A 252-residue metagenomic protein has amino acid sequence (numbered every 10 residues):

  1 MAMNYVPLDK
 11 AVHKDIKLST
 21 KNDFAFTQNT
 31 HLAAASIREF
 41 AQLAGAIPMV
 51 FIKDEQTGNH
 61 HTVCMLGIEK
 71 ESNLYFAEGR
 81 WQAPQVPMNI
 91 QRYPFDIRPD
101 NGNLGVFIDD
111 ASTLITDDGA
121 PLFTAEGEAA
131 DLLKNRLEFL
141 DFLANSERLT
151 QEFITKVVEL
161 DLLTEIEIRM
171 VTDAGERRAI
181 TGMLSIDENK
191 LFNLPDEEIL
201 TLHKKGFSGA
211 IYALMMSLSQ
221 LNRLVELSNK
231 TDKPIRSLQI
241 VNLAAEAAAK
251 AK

Functional and structural regions predicted by a protein language model:
M1-M65: Short, extreme N-terminal leader segments that mark the start of a protein/domain
F26-T27, I68-G79, S146-E152: Short, basic/low-complexity N-terminal boundary segments at the transition from targeting/disordered tails
N29-A33, R38-Q42, G79-N89, I154-L162: Short, solvent-exposed secondary-structure boundary motifs
A46, R92-P94, M183: Extracellular structured ligand-interaction cores
P48, P94-D96, K190: Short, surface-exposed charged micro-motifs
Q56, I90, S185: Short, glycine-/Ser/Thr-/acidic-enriched flexible segments
H61-F123: Aromatic- and glycine-enriched beta-alpha-beta binding-site module
P99-K252: A contiguous, surface-oriented mixed alpha/beta subdomain in the mid-to-C-terminal portion of proteins that forms
